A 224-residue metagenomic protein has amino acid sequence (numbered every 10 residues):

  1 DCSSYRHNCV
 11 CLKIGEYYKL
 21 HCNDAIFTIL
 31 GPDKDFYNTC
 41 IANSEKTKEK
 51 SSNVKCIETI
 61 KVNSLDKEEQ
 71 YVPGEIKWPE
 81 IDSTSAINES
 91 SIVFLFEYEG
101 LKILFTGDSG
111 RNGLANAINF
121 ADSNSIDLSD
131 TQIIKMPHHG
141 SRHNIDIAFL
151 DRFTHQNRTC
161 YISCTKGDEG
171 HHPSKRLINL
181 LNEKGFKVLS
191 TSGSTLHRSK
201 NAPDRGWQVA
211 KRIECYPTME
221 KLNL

Functional and structural regions predicted by a protein language model:
D1, I147-D151, K175-N179: Short amphipathic alpha-helical segments and helix-helix/interface helices
D1-K102, N182, F186-S194, N201-L224: Flexible, acidic/histidine-containing loops and adjacent segments that form or flank the divalent-metal
C9, A25-F27, T131-I134, Q156-C164 (+1 more regions): Hydrophobic beta-strand segments of well-ordered beta-sheets in folded domains
F36, N112, E169, H197: Flexible, glycine-rich phosphate/dinucleotide-binding loops and adjacent beta-alpha linkers at cofactor/substrate
N38-C40, I145, H171, S199: Generic domain-boundary/flexible-linker signal
C40, Y71-Q156, S163: Active-site-proximal loop/helix segments of hydrolase catalytic cores
S129-H138, C164-G167, V188-S199: A generic structural motif
M136-R142, T159-N182: Extended C-terminal subregions enriched in glycine
